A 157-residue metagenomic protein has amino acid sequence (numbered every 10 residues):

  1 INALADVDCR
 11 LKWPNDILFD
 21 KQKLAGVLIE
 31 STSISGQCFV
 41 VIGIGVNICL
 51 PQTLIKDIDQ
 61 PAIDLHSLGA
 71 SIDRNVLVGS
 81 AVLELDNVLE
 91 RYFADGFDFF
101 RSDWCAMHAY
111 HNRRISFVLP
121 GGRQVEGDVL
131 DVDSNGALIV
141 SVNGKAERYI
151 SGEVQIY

Functional and structural regions predicted by a protein language model:
I1-C9, F19-Y157: Long, positively charged amphipathic alpha-helical accessory segments at protein N-termini or as interdomain linkers
D16: Conserved active-site carboxylates
